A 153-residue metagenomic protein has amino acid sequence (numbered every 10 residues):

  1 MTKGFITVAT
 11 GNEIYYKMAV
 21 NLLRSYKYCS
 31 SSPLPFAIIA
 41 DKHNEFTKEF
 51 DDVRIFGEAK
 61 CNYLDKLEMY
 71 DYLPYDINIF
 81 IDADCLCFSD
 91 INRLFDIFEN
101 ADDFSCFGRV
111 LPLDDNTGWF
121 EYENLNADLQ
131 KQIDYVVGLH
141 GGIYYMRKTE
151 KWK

Functional and structural regions predicted by a protein language model:
M1-K153: Glycosyltransferase catalytic domains, chiefly GT-A lineage
